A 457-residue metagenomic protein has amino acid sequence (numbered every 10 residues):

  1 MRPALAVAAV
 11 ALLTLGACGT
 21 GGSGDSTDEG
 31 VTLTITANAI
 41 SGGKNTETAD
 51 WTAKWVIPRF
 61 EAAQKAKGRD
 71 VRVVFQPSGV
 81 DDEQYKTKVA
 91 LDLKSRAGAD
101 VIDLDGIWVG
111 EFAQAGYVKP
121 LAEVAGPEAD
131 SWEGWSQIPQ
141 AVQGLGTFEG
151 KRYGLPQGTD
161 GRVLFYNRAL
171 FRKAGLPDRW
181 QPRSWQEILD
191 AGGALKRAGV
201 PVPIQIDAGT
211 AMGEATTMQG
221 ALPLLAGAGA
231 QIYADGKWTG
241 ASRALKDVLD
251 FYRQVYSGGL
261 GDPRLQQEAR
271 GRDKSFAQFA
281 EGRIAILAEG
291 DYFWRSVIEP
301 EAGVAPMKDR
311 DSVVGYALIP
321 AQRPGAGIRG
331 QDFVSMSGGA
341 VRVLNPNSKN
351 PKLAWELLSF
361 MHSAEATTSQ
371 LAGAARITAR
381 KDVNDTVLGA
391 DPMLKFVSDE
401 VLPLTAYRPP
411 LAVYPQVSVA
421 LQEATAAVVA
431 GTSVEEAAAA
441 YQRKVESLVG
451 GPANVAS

Functional and structural regions predicted by a protein language model:
R2-E111, A129-W132, L353, E436 (+1 more regions): Conserved N-terminal structural module of periplasmic/extracytoplasmic solute-binding proteins
A99-D100, D130-F171, G327-S335, L404-L411: A structural signal for short loop-to-beta-strand junctions that line the ligand-binding cleft of periplasmic/secreted
G106-G161, T216-T217, G227, G315: Hinge/lid segment of periplasmic solute-binding proteins
K119-I138, Q181, I204-A211, A226-V248 (+3 more regions): Short, solvent-exposed loop/beta-turn-alpha elements that line the ligand-binding surface or hinge of extracytoplasmic
F148-Q157, R162, Q186-A244: Extracytoplasmic/periplasmic solute-binding protein
A174, S257-G261, E301-G373: Extracytoplasmic/periplasmic substrate-recognition and gating elements
L189-G193, D235-E268, G315, I319-Q322: Glycine-centered hinge/linker elements that transmit conformational signals in sensory and ligand-binding systems
D311-A321, L371-E423, N454-S457: Long, aromatic- and glycine/proline-rich binding clefts that accommodate carbohydrate-like moieties
